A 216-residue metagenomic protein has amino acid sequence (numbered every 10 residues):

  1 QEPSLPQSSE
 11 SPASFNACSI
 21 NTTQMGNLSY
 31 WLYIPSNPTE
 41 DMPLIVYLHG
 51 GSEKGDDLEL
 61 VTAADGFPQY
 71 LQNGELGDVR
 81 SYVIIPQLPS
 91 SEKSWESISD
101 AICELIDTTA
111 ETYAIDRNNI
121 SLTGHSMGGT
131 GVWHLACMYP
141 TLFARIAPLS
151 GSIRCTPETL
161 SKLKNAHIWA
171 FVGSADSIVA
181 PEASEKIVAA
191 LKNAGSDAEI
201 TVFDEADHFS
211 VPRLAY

Functional and structural regions predicted by a protein language model:
E2-L44, S81, T123-H125, L135 (+3 more regions): A domain-start/cap signature at the N-terminus of enzymes
N37-E40, S91-S126: Gly/Ser-rich "nucleophile elbow"/oxyanion-hole loop immediately N-terminal to the catalytic nucleophile in hydrolases
P43, L48-G50, S150, V172-G173: The conserved beta1-alpha1 loop
L44, L48-A101: Active-site machinery of serine-nucleophile hydrolases
V61-E75, S150-S161, E182: Alpha-helical scaffolding within the catalytic cores of extracellular/periplasmic polymer-degrading hydrolases
V79-S81, L163-I168: Short, proline-enriched alpha-helix->beta-strand connector loops that line the catalytic pocket of alpha/beta-hydrolase
E111, N118-K164: Primarily recognizes the serine-hydrolase "nucleophile elbow" in alpha/beta-hydrolase and SGNH/GDSL folds
F171, S177-Y216: C-terminal catalytic histidine-bearing segment of alpha/beta-hydrolase fold enzymes
